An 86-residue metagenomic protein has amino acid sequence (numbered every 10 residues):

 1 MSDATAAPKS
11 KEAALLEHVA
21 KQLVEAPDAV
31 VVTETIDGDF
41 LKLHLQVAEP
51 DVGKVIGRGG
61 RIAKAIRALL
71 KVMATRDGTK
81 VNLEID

Functional and structural regions predicted by a protein language model:
M1-D51, A65, L69-D86: RNA-contacting regions in translation and RNA-metabolism proteins, encompassing KH/S1 modules where present
I56-G60: Glycine-centered tight-turn and secondary-structure capping sites
